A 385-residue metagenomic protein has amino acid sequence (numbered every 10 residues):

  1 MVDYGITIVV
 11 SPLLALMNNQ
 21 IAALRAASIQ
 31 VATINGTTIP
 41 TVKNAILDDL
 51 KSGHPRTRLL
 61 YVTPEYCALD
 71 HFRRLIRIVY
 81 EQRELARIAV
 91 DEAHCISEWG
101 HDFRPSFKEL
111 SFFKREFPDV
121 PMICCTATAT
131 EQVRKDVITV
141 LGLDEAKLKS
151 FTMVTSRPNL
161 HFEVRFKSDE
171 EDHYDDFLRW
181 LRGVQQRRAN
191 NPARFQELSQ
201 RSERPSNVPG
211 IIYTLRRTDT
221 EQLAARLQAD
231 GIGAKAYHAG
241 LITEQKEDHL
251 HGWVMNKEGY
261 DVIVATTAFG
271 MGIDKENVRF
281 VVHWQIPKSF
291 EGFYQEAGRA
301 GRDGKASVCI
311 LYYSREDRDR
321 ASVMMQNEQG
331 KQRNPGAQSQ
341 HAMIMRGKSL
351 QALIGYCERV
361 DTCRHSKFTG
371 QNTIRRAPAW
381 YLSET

Functional and structural regions predicted by a protein language model:
M1-G5, N18-Q340: Helicase motor core with emphasis on the C-terminal RecA-like subdomain
I8-V9: Gly/serine-rich nucleotide phosphate-binding loop at the start of the catalytic core of nucleotide/ADP-ribose-handling
A15: Conserved Rossmann-like nucleotide-cofactor binding loop
A321, Q329-T385: C-terminal accessory/connector segments of nucleic-acid motor ATPases
